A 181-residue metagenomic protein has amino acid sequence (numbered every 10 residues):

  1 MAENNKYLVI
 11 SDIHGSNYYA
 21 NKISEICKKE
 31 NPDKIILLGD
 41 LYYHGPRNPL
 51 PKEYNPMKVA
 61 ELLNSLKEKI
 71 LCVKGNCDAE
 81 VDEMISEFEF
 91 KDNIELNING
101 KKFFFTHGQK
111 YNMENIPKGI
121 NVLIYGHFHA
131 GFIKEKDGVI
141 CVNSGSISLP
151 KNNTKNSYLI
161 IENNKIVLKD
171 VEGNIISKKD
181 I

Functional and structural regions predicted by a protein language model:
M1-A2, I140: Intrinsic disorder/low-complexity signature
E3-I98: Core catalytic region of metal-dependent phosphoesterases/phosphodiesterases, especially metallo-beta-lactamase-like
Y7, G15-N17, N21-E25, I85 (+2 more regions): Catalytic phosphate/metal-binding cores of nucleic-acid and nucleotide-processing enzymes, i.e., regions that mediate
K102-F104, Q109-E172, S177: Conserved beta-sheet core of the metallophosphoesterase superfamily
